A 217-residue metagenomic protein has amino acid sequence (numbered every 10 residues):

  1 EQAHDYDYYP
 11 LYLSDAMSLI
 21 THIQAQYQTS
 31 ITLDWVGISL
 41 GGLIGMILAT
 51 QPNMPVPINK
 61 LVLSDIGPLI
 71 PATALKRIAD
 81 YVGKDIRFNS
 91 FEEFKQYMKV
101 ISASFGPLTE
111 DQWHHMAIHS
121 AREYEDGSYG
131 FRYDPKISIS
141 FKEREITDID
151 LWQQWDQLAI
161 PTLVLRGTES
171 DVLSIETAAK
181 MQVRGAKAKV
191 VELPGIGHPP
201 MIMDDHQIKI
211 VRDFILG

Functional and structural regions predicted by a protein language model:
E1-V36, M54: Active-site loop/oxyanion-hole signature of alpha/beta-hydrolase fold enzymes
E1-Y6, T73-A74, I175, M203: Conserved catalytic-core motifs of eukaryotic protein kinase domains, centered on the activation segment
Y27-A72: Conserved hydrolase catalytic core segment
I58, I66-E92: A catalytic-pocket lid/entrance helix-loop region that shapes and gates access to the active site across common
N89-E145: Conserved alpha/beta-hydrolase catalytic His-Asp/Glu region
R122-K180: Conserved serine/cysteine hydrolase catalytic core
R184-H198: Catalytic histidine neighborhood in serine/cysteine hydrolases with alpha/beta-hydrolase-type architecture
I196-H206: Catalytic histidine-centered segment of alpha/beta-hydrolase-like enzymes
